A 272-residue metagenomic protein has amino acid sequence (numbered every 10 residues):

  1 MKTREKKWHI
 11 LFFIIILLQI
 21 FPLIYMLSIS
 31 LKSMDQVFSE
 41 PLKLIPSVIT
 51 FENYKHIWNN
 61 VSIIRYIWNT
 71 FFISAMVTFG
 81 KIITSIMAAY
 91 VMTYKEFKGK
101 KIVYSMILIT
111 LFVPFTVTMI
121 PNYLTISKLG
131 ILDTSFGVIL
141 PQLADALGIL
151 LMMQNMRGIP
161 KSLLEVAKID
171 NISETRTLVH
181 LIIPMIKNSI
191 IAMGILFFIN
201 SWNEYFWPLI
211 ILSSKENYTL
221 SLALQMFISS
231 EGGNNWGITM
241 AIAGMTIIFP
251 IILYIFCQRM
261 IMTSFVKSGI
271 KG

Functional and structural regions predicted by a protein language model:
R4-G272: A structural signal for multi-pass alpha-helical bundles of membrane permease subunits that mediate small-molecule
